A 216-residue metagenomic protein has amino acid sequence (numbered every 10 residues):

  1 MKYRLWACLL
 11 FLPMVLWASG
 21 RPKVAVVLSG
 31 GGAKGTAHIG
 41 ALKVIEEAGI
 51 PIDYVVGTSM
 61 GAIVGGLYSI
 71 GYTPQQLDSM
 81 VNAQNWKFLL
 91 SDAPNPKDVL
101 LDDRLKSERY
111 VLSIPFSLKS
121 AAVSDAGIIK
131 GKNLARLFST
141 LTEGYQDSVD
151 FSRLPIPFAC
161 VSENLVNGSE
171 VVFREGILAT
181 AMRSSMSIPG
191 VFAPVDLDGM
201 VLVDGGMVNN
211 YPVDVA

Functional and structural regions predicted by a protein language model:
M1-A7: Bacterial N-terminal signal peptides that target proteins for export
L9-A18: Hydrophobic h-region of N-terminal signal peptides that target proteins for export in Gram-negative bacteria
A18-T58, G66-A216: Patatin-like phospholipase
